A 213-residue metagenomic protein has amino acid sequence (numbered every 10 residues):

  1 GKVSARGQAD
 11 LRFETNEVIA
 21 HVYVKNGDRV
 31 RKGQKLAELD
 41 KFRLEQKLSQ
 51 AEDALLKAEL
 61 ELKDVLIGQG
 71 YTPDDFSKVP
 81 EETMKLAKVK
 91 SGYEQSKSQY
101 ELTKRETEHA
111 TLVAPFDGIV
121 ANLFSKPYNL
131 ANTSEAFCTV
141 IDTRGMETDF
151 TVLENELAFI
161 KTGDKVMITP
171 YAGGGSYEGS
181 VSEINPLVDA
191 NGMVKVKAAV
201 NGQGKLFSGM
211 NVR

Functional and structural regions predicted by a protein language model:
G1, I19, G27-L36, T103 (+3 more regions): A structural signal for short beta-strand/turn segments enriched in small hydrophobics and glycine
G1-N16, Y23, F124, E178 (+2 more regions): N-terminal beta-strand block that forms a small beta-sandwich/beta-barrel module immediately after a flexible targeting
F13-E14, A20, E45, S98-T133 (+2 more regions): Elongated periplasmic alpha-helical coiled-coil
I19-R29, N122-S125, A199-Q203: Short histidine-centered loop motifs in beta-beta connectors
Q46, Q50-E61, M84-V113: Extended amphipathic alpha-helical segments
A121-N122, P170, G174-R213: Structural microfeature recognizing short secondary-structure transition sites
G163-Y171: Short conserved beta-strand and strand-loop elements enriched in small hydrophobics with frequent Asp/Gly
